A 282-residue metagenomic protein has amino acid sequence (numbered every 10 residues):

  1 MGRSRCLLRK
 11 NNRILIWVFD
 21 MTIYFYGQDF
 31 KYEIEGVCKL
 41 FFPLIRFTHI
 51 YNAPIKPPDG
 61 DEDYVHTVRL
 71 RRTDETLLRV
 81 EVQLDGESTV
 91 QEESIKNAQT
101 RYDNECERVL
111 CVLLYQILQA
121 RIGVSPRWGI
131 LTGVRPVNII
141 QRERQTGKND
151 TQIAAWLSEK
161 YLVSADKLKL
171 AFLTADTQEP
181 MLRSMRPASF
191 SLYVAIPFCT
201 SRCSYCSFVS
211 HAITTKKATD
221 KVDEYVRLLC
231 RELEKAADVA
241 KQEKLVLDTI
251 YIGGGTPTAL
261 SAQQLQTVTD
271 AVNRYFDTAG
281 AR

Functional and structural regions predicted by a protein language model:
D20-E62: Short Lys/Arg-enriched alpha/beta "domain-start" segment
D63-A98: Amphipathic beta-strand/beta-sheet edge segments enriched in Tyr/Trp
I95-C106, L110-L114: Extended acidic/polar, glycine-enriched regions that form or flank non-catalytic beta-rich accessory modules
I122-S125, Q145-L192, E243: N-terminal [4Fe-4S]-dependent radical SAM core
A188-V226: Canonical Radical SAM [4Fe-4S] cluster-binding loop centered on the CxxxCxxC motif and its immediate flanking residues
R231-R282: Conserved SAM/AdoMet-binding glycine-rich loop
